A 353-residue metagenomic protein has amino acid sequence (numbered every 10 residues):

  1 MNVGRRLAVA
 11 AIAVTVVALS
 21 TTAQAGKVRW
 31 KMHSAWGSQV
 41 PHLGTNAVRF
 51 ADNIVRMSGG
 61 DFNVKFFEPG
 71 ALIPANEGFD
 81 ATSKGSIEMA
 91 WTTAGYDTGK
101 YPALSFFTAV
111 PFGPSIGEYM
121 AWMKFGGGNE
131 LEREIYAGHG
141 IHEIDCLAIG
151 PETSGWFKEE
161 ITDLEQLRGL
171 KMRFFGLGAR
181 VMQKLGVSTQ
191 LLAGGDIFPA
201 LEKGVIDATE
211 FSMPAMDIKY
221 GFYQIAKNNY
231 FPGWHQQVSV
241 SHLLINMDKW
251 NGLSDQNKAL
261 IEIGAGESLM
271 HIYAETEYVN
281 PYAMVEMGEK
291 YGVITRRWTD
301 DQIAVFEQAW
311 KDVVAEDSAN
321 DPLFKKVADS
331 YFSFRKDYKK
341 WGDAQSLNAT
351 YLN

Functional and structural regions predicted by a protein language model:
M1, A25-G26: Absolute protein N-terminus
M1-A11: Bacterial N-terminal signal peptides that target proteins for export
V9-V14, G26-Y119, G127-N353: N-terminal secretory/targeting leader peptides
V17-A25: Sec/Tat signal peptide C-region and signal peptidase I cleavage site
